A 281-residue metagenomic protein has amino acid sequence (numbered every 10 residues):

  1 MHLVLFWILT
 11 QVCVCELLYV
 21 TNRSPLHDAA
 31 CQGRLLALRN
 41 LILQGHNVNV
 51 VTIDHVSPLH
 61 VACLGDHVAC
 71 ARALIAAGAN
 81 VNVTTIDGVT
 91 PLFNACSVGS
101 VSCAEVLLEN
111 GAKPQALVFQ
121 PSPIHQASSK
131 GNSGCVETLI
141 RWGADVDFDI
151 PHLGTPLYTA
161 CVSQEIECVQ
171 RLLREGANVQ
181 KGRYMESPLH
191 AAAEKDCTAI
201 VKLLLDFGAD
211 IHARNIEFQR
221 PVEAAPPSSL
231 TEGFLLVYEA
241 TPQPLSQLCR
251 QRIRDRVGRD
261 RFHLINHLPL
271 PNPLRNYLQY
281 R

Functional and structural regions predicted by a protein language model:
T21, I53-D54, I86-D87, F119-Q120 (+3 more regions): Ankyrin repeat start-site detector
F207, H212-R281: Cullin-RING E3 adaptor/co-adaptor recruitment helices
